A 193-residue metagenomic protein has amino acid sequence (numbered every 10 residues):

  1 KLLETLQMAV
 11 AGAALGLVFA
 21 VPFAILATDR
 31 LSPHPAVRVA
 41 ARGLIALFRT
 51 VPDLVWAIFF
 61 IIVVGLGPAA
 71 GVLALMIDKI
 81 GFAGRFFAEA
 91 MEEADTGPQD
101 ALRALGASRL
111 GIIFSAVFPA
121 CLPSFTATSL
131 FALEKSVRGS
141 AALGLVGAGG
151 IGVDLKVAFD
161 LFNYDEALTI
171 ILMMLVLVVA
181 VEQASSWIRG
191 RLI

Functional and structural regions predicted by a protein language model:
K1-A27: Transmembrane alpha-helix signature in integral membrane proteins
L3-Q7, A41-F48, E134, K156: Alpha-helical membrane-interface segments at transmembrane helix boundaries
F19-I25, V55, A70-L73, I77-M91 (+5 more regions): Membrane-embedded alpha-helices of multi-pass transport/permease systems
F23-A57, F86-E89: Cytoplasmic-entry segments and transmembrane alpha-helices of multi-pass inner-membrane transporters
I45-M76: Generic hydrophobic transmembrane alpha-helix motif, especially the helices
I62, V137-M174, I193: Glycine-rich helix-loop "coupling/hinge" segments at transmembrane-helix boundaries in multipass transporters
E93-C121, A148: Short helix-to-coil transition segments within interhelical loops that connect adjacent transmembrane helices
R109-L143, D165-L177, V181, S185: Transmembrane alpha-helices
